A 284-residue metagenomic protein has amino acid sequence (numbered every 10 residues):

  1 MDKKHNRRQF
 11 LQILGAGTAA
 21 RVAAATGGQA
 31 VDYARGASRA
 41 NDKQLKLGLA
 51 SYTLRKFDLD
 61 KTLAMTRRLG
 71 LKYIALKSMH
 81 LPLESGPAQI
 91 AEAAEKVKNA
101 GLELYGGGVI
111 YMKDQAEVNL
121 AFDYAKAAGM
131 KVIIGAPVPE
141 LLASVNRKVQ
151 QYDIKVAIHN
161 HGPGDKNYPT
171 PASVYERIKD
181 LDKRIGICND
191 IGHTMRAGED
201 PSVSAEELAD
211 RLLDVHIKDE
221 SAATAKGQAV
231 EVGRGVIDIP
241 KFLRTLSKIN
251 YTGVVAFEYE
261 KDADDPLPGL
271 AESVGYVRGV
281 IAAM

Functional and structural regions predicted by a protein language model:
D2-K46, K56-L69, K126, P171-N189 (+1 more regions): Histidine-acidic metal/acid-base catalytic patches
L14-G15, R39, D60-L63, H80 (+5 more regions): Active-site acidic/histidine proton-transfer and metal-coordination neighborhood in alpha/beta enzyme cores
L45-A50, I74-L76, L104-V109, I133-G135 (+4 more regions): Hydrophobic faces of well-ordered beta-strands that scaffold small-molecule active sites in alpha/beta enzyme cores
S51-R55, H80-L83: Short, N-terminal intrinsically disordered low-complexity segments that are rich in Pro/Gly and polar/charged residues
T53, A136-P137, K261: Conserved residues at beta->alpha junctions
R55, G86, K113-D114, V138 (+1 more regions): Charged, low-complexity surface patches
A75-E92: Glycine-rich, proline-tolerant flexible connector loops at the mouths of alpha/beta enzymes
